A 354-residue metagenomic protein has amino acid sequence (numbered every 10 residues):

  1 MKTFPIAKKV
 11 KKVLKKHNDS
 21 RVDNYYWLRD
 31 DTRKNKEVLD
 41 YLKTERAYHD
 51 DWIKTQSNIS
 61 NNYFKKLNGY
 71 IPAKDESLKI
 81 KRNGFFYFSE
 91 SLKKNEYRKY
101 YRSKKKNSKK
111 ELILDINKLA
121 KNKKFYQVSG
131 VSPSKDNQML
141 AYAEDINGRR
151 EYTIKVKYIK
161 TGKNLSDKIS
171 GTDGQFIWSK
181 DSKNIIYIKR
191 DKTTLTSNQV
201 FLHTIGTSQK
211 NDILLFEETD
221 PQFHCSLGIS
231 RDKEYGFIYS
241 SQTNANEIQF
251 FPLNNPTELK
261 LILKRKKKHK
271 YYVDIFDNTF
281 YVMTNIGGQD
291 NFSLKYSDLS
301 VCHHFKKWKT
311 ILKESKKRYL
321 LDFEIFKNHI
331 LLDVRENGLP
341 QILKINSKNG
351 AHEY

Functional and structural regions predicted by a protein language model:
M1-P5: N- or domain-start disorder-to-order transition segments that initiate the globular core
I6-K9, D19-N58, N62-Y354: Peripheral, non-catalytic segments that deliver or gate enzyme domains
